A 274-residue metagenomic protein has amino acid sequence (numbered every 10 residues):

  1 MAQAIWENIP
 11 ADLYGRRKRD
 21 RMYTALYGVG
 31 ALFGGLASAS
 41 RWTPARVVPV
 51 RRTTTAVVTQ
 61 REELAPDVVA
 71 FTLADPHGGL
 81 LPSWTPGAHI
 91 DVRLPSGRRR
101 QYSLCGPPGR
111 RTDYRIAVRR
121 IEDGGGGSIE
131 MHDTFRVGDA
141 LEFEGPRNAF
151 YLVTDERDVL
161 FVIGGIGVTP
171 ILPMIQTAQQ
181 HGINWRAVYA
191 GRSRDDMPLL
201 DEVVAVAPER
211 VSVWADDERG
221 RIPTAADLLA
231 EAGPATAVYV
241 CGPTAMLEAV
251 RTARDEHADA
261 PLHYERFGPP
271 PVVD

Functional and structural regions predicted by a protein language model:
M1-G15, I129-D274: FNR/FR-type flavoprotein reductase catalytic core
M1-V48: Iron-sulfur (Fe-S) cluster-binding modules
L26-V29, A39-S40, E122-G126, M197-L200 (+1 more regions): Short, structured coil/loop segments at alpha-helix boundaries
F33-L36, A65, R210: Short secondary-structure junctions and interdomain/linker hinges
W42-A140, E144, T154-D158, G191-S193: Ferredoxin-reductase
